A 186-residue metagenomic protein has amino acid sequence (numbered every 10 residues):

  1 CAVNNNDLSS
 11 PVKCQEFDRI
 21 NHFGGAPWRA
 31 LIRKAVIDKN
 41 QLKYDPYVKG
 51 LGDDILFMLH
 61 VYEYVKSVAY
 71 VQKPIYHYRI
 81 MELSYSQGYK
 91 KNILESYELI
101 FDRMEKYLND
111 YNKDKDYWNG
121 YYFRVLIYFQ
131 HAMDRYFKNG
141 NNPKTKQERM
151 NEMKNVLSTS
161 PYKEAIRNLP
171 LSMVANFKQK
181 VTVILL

Functional and structural regions predicted by a protein language model:
C1-A69, Y76-L94: Donor-binding/catalytic cores of nucleotide-activated saccharide and glycerol-phosphate transferases/polymerases
A69-V71, N119: A structural signal for short, well-ordered beta-strand segments and their strand-loop junctions that often border
P74, I100-R103, Y128: Amphipathic, well-ordered alpha-helical segments in soluble domains
L99-G120, Y162-K163: C-terminal, non-catalytic tails of nucleotide-sugar-dependent glycosyltransferases
L108-N112, R135-N141: Secondary-structure edge/capping motif, primarily at the C-terminal ends of alpha-helices and the immediately following
D116-F123, K146-N151: Short, charged, amphipathic alpha-helical segments
G120-D134: Amphipathic alpha-helical repeat scaffolds of TPR domains
F137-L186: Membrane-interface aromatic/basic loop that binds lipid-linked glycans or pyrophosphate carriers, typified by
